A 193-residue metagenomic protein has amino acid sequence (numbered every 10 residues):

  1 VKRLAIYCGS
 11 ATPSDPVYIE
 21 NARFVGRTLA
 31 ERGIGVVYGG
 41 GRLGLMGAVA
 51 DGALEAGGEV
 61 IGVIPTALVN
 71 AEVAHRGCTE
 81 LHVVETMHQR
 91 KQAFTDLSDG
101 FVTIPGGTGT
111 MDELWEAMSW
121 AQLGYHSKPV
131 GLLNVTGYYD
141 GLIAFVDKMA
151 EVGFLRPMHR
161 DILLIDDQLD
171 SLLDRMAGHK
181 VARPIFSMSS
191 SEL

Functional and structural regions predicted by a protein language model:
V1-L97, V135-D170, D174, K180-L193: A cross-family phosphate/adenosyl-ligand binding-site feature
Q89-G124, G131, A182-S189: Active-site/ligand-binding-proximal alpha/beta "capping" segment
I104, Y125-K128, T136-G141: Glycine-rich phosphate/nucleotide-binding loop
I104-P105, P129-L133, R160-L163: Flexible, glycine/proline-enriched loop segments at strand-loop-helix junctions that form or flank small-ligand binding
T110, W120-H126, K148-E151, L155 (+1 more regions): Alpha-helix capping at helix-to-loop junctions
